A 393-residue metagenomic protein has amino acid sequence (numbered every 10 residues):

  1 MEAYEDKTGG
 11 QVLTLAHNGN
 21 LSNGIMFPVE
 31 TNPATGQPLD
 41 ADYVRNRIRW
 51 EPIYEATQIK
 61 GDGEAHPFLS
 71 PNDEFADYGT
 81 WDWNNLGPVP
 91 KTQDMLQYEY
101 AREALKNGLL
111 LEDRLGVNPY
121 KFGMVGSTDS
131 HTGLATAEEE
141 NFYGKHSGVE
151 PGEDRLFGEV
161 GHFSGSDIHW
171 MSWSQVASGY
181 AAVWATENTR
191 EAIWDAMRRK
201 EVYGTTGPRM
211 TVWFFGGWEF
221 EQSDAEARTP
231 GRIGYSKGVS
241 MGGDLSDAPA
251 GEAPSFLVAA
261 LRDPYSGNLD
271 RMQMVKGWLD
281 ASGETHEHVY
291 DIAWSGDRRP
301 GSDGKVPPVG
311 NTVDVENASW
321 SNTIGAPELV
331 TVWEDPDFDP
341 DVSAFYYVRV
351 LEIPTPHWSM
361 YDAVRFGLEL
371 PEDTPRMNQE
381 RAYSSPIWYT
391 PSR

Functional and structural regions predicted by a protein language model:
E2-V12, N18-A34, P38-R393: C-terminal functional module detector
